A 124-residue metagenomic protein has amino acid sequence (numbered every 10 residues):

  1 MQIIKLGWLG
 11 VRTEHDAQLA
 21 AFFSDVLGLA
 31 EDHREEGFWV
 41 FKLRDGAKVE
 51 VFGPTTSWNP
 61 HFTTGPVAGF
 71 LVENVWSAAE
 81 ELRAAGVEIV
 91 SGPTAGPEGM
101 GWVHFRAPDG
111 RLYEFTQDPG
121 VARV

Functional and structural regions predicted by a protein language model:
M1-A20, P66-A68, P119-V124: N-terminal beta-strand motif that seeds the catalytic metal site of vicinal oxygen chelate
M1-Q2, R83-V124: Vicinal oxygen chelate
G7, L27-G28, G37, P66 (+2 more regions): Residue-level marker for the onset of beta-strands and adjacent loop->beta junctions in well-ordered domains
L19-S24, L82, G110: Conserved active-site tyrosine of GNAT-family acetyltransferases
G28-R34, E88-G92: Short secondary-structure junctions
A30-T63, R106, L112-P119: Conserved short beta-strand elements that form part of the metal-binding/catalytic scaffold of enzyme active sites
V40, K48, G69, V90 (+1 more regions): Short hydrophobic/aromatic beta-strand element in the GNAT-like acyltransferase core that lines or flanks the acyl-donor
A68-L82, G86-V87: Mid-chain, well-packed structural core segment of small domains
